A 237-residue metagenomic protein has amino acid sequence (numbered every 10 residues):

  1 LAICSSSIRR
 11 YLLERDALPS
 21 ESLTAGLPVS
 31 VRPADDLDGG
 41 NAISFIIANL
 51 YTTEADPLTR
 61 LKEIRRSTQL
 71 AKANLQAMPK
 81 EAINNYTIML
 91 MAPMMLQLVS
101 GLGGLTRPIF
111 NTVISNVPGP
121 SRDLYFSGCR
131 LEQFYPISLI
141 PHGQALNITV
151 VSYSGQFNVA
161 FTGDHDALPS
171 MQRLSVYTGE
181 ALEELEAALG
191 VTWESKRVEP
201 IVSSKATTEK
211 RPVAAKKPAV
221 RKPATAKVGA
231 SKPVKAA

Functional and structural regions predicted by a protein language model:
L1-D36: Hydrophobic "lid/gating" helix adjacent to the active-site nucleophile that controls access to an acyl-thioester pocket
L1-S6, I64, I114, V159 (+1 more regions): Short strand-loop-helix active-site module centered on a catalytic nucleophile
S7, S30-A34, T53, G119-S121 (+2 more regions): Short, glycine-/Ser/Thr-/acidic-enriched flexible segments
S7-E14, A71, A181-A188: Short alpha-helical functional segments enriched in proximate histidine and acidic residues
P33-P120: Helical lid/core segments from catalytic subdomains that handle acyl or acyl-like groups
R107-V150: Flexible, Gly/Pro-enriched loop and linker segments at secondary-structure and domain junctions
H142-V198: Extended, hydrophobic beta-loop-alpha segments that form or line the acyl/peptidyl-thioester binding and transfer paths
V198-A237: Intrinsically disordered, polybasic Lys/Arg-rich low-complexity tracts
